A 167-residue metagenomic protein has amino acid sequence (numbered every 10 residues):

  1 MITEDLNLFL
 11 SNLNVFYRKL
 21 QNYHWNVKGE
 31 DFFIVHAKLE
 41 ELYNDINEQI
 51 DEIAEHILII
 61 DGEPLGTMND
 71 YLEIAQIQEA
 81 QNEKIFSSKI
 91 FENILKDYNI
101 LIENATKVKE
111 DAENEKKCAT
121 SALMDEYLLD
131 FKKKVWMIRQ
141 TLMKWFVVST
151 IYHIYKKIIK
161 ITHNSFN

Functional and structural regions predicted by a protein language model:
M1, F16-L42, N104-A119: Helix-loop segments that flank and shape redox-cofactor active sites
M1-F9, S87: Disorder-to-helix initiation segments
L10, Y17-L20, H24, Y43 (+6 more regions): A structural signal for well-ordered alpha-helices, especially hydrophobic packing surfaces of coiled-coils
I34-D70: Conserved alpha-helical segments that form or flank metal/cofactor-binding pockets of metalloenzymes
D51, E55, A75-E126: Acidic/histidine-rich alpha-helical segments that form the ligand environment of transition-metal centers
V147-T150: Intrinsic disorder/low-complexity segments
K157-I161: Polybasic, lysine-rich low-complexity intrinsically disordered segments
